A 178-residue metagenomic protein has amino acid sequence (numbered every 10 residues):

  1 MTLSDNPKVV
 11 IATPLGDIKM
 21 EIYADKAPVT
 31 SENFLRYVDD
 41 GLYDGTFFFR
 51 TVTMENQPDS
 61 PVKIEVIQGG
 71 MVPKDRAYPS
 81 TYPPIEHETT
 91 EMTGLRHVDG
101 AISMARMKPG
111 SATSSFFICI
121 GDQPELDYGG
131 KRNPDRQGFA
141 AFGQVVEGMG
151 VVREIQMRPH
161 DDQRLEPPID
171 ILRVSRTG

Functional and structural regions predicted by a protein language model:
M1-G178: Cyclophilin-like peptidyl-prolyl cis-trans isomerases
